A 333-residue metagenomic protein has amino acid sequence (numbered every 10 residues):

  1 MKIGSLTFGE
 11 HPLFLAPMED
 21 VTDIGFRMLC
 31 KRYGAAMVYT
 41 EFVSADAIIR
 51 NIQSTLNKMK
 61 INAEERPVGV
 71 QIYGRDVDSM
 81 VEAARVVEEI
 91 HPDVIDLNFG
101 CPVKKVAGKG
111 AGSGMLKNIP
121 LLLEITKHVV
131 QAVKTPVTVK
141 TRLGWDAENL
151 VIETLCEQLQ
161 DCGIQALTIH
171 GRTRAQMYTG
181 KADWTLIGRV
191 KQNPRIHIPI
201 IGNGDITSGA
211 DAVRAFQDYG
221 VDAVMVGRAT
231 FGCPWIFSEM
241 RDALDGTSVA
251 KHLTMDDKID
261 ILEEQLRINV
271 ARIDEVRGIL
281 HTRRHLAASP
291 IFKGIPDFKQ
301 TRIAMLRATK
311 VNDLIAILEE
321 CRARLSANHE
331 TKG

Functional and structural regions predicted by a protein language model:
M1-G4, G9, M18-D93: Glycine-rich, positively charged N-terminal anion/phosphate-binding segment
M1-G9, L13, E19, I24-G25 (+6 more regions): Alpha/beta catalytic cores of nucleotide-metabolism and tRNA/nucleoside-modifying enzymes
L13-A16, V38-T40, V68-I72, I95 (+4 more regions): Hydrophobic faces of well-ordered beta-strands that scaffold small-molecule active sites in alpha/beta enzyme cores
M18-D20, V43-A45, Y73-R75, G100-P102 (+4 more regions): Active-site beta-loop-alpha junctions enriched in small/polar residues
N57, G110-L116: Short glycine-enriched, charge-decorated loop/helix-capping segments at active-site entrances that position
R75, K117, T309: Residue-level signal for the nucleotide or nucleotide-sugar donor/cofactor binding architecture
V81-A111, P120-I198: Alpha/beta enzyme core
